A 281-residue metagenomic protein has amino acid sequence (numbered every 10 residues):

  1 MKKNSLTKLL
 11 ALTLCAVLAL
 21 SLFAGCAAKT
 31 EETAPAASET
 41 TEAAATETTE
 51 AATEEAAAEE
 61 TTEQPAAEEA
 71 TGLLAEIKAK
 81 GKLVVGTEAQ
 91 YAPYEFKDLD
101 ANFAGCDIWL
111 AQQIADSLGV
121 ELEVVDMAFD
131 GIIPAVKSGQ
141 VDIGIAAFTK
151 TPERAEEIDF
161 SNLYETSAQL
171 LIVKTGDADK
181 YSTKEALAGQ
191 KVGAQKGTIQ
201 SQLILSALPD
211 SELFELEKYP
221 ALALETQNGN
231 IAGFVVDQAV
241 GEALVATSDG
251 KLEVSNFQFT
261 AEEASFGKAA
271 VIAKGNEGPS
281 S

Functional and structural regions predicted by a protein language model:
A27-K29: Bacterial signal peptide processing site
E69-A147: Extracytoplasmic small-molecule ligand-binding "clamshell" domains of the periplasmic binding protein/Venus flytrap
L83-T87, K184-G197, E212: Short loop->beta-strand "edge-of-pocket" segments that line small-molecule binding or catalytic clefts across diverse
I108, E123-P134, D179, F214-N228: Short helix-initiation/N-cap motifs at beta->coil->alpha
I108-S117, T175-D177, Q190-K191, K196-T198 (+1 more regions): Extended ligand-binding regions for polar small-molecule ligands
Q112, D116, E121-A186, F259-E263: Acidic, polar ligand-binding/catalytic clefts
G131, F148-E157, L203-S206, Q227-N228 (+1 more regions): A ligand-binding cleft/hinge motif common to bilobed small-molecule-binding domains
T166-V173, A246-S281: Periplasmic-binding protein-like
